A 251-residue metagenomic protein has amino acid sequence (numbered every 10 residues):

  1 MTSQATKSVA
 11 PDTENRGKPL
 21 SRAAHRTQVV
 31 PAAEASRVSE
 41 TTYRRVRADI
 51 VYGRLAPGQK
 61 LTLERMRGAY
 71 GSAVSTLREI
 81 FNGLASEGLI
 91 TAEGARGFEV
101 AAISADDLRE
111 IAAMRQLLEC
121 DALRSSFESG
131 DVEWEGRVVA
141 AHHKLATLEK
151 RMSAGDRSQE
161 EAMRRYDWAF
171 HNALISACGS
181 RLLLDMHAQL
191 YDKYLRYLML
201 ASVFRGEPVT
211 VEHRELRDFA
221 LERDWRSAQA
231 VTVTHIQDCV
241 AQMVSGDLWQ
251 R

Functional and structural regions predicted by a protein language model:
M1-E128, V240, V244-R251: Short linear motifs at protein or domain termini
T2-T6, A69, L200-R251: C-terminal regulatory/effector modules of DNA-binding transcriptional regulators
R37, E161, G206-E207: Short helix-capping and inter-helix turn/linker motifs at the boundaries of alpha-helical repeat units
T41, A95, L118, A140 (+2 more regions): Alpha-helix N-cap/N′ positions at the starts of helices
I50, S126-F127, E149-S153, C178 (+2 more regions): Hydrophobic residues in alpha-helical segments
L55, A105, Q116, E128-E135 (+3 more regions): Alpha-helix boundary/capping and short turn/kink residues
V132-M199, T210-D218, S227-Q237: Conserved amphipathic alpha-helical segments that form helical-bundle/coiled-coil interaction surfaces
